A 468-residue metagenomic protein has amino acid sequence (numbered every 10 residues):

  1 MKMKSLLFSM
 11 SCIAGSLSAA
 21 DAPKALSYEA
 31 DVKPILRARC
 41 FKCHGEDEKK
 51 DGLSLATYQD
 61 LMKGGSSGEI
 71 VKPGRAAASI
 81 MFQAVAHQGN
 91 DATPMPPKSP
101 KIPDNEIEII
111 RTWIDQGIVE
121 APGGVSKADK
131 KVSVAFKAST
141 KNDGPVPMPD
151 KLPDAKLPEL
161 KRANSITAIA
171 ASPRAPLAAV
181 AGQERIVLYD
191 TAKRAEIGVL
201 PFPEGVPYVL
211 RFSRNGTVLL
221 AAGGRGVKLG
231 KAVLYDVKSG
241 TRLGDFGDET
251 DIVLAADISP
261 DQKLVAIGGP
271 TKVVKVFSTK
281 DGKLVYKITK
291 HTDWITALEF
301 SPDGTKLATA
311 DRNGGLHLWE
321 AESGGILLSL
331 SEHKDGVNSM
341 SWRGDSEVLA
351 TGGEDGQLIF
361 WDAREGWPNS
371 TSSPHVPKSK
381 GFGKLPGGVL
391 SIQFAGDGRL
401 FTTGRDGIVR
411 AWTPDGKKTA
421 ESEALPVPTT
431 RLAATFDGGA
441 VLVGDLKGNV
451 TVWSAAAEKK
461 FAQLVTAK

Functional and structural regions predicted by a protein language model:
M1-F8: Bacterial N-terminal signal peptides that target proteins for export
F8-M10, R39, C43, G247 (+2 more regions): A periodicity- and composition-biased signal for non-globular, repetitive helical segments
M10-A20: Hydrophobic h-region of N-terminal signal peptides that target proteins for export in Gram-negative bacteria
A19-I166, P173, G182: Aromatic- and Gly/Pro-enriched helix-to-coil junctions and flexible linker segments
A121-K468: WD40-repeat beta-propeller superdomains and closely related acidic/aromatic-rich repeat-like regions
